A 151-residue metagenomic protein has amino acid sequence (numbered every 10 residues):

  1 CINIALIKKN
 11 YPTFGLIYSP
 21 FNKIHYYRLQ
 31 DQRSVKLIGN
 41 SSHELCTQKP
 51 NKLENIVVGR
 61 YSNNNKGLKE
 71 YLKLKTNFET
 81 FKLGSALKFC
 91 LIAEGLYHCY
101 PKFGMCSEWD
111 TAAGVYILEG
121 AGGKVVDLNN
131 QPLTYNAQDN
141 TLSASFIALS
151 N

Functional and structural regions predicted by a protein language model:
C1-V35: DPxDG-like acidic metal-binding loop motif
I4, H43-L45: Active-site glycine-rich loop that binds ribose-phosphate moieties when present
H25-Y26, I38, G67-K69: Short acidic, gly/pro-rich beta-turn/loop elements at beta-sheet edges and active-site/ligand-binding grooves
R33-H43: Short helix-loop capping/hinge motifs at secondary-structure junctions, enriched in acidic/polar residues
Q48-N151: An extended, acidic
